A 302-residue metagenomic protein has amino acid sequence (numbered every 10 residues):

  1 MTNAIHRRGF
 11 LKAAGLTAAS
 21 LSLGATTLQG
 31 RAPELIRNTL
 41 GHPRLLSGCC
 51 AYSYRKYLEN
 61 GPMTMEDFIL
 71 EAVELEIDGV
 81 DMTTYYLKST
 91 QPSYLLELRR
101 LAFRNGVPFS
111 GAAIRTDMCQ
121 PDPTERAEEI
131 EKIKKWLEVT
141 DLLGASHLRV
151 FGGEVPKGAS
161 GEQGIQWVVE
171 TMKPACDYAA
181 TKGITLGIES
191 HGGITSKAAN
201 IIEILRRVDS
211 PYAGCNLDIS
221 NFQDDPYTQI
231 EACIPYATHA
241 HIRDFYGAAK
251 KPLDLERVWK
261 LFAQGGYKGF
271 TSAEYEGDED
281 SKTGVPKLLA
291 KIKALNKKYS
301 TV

Functional and structural regions predicted by a protein language model:
T2-L75, I194-V302: Histidine-acidic metal/acid-base catalytic patches
A14-A25, L35-H42, L101-I114, M118-G214 (+2 more regions): Active-site acidic/histidine proton-transfer and metal-coordination neighborhood in alpha/beta enzyme cores
Y54, Y85-S89, D117: Short active-site-proximal "capping" loops at secondary-structure junctions
F68, L98, W136, A175 (+1 more regions): Aromatic/hydrophobic pocket-lining residues that form π-stacking "cages" and hydrophobic walls in ligand
D78-G79, P108, S146, T185 (+2 more regions): Residue-level detector of anion-binding/catalytic polar loops
D81, G111-A113, R149, H241 (+1 more regions): Conserved beta-strand positions in the central sheet of alpha/beta enzyme cores
D81-R99, G153-A159: Glycine-rich, proline-tolerant flexible connector loops at the mouths of alpha/beta enzymes
T90-L96, P123-R126, S160, K282-G284: Metal-dependent catalytic neighborhoods of phosphoester/phosphodiester hydrolases
